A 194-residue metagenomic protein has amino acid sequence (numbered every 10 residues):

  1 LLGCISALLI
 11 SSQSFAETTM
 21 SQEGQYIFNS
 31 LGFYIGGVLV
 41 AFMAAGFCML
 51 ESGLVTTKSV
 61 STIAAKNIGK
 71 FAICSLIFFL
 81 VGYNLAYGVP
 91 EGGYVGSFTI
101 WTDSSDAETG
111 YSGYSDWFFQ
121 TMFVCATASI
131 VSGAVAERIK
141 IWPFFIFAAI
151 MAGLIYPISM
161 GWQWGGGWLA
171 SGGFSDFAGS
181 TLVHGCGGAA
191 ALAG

Functional and structural regions predicted by a protein language model:
L1-G194: Hydrophobic alpha-helical transmembrane bundles of multi-pass membrane proteins
